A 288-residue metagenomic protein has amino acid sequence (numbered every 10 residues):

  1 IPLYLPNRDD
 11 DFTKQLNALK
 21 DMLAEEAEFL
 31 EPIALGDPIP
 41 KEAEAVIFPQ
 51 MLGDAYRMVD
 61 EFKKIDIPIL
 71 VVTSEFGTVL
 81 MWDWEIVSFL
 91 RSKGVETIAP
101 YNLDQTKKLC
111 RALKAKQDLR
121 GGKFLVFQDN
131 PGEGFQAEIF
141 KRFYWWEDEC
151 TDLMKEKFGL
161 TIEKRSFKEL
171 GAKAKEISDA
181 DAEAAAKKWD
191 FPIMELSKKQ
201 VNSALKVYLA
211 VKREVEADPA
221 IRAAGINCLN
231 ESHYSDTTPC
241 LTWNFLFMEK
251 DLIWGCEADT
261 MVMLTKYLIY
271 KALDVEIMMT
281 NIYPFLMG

Functional and structural regions predicted by a protein language model:
I1-G288: An N-terminal assembly and electron-transfer interface module characteristic of large anaerobic redox and radical
